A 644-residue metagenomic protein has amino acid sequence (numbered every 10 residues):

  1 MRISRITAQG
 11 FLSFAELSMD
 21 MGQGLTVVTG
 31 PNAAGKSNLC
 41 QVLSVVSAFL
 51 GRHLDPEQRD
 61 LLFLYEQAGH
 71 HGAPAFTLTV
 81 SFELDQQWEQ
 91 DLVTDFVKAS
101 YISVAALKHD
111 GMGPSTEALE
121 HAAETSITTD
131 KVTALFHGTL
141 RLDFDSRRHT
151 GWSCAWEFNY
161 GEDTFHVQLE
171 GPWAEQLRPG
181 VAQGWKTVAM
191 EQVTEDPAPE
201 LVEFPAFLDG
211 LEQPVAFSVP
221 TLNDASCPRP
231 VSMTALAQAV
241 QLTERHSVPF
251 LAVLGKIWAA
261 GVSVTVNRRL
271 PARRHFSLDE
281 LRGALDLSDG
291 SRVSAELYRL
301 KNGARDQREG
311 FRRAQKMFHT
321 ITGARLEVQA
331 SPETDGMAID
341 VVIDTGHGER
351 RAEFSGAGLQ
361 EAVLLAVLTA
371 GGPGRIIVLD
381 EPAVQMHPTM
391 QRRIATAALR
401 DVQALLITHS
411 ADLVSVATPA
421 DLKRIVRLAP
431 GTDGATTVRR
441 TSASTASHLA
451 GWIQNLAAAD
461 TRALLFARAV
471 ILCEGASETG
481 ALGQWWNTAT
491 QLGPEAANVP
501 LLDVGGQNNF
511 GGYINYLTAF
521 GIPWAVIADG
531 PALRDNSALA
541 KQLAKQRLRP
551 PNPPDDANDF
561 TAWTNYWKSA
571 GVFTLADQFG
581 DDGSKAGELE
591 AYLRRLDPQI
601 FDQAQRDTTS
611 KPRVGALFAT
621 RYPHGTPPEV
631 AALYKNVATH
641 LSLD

Functional and structural regions predicted by a protein language model:
M1-E280, R308-G310, K316-G336: P-loop NTPase switch/coupling surface
M1-L64, Q307-A463, T479-N487, A538 (+2 more regions): Switch/communication elements of ASCE P-loop NTPase nucleotide-binding domains
V28, V262-V264, L405, R424-V426 (+3 more regions): Hydrophobic/aromatic beta-strand patches that form the interior of the parallel beta-sheet core in alpha/beta enzyme
Q67-G72, P249-A260, A397, R462-A463 (+2 more regions): A general structural signal for short secondary-structure junctions and capping/turn motifs
P74-F76, W258-A260, G374, A420-K423 (+3 more regions): Short glycine-/polar-rich loops that comprise or flank the Walker A/P-loop and associated switch/sensor motifs
E83, T133, S146-H149, S153-A189 (+3 more regions): Acidic, Mg2+-coordinating catalytic modules of nucleic-acid enzymes
W88-D91, R273, V414-V416, G434-V438 (+3 more regions): Switch/connector loops and helix/strand junctions flanking conserved nucleotide-binding motifs in nucleotide-processing
R292-G310: A short, highly charged nucleic-acid-interacting micro-segment common to nuclease and nuclease-linked defense proteins
